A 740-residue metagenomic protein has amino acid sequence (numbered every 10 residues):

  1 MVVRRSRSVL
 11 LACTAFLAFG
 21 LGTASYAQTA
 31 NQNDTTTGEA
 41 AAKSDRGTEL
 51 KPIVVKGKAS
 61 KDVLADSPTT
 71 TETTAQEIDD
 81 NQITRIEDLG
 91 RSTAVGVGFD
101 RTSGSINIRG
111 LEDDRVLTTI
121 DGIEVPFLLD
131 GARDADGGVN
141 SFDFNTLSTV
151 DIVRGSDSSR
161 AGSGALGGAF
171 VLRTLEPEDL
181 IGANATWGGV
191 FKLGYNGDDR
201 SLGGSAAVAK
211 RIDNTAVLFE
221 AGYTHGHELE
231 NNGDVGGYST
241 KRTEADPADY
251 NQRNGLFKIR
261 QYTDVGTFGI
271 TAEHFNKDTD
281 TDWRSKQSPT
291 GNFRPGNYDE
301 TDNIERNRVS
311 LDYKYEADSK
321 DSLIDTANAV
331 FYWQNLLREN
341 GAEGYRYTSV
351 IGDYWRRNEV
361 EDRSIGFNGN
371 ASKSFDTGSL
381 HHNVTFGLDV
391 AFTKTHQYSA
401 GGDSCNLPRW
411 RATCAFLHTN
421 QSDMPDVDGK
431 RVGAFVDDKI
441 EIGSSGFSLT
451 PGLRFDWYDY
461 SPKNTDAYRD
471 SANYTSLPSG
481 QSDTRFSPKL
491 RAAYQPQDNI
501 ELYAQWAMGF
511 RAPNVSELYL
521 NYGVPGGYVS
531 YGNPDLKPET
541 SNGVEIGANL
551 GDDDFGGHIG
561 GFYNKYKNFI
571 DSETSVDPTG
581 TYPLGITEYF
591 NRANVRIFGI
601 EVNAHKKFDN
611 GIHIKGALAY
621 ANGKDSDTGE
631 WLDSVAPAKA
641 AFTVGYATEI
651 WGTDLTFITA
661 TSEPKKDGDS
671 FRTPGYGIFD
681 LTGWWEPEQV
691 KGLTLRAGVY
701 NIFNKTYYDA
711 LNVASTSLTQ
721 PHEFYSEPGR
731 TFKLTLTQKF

Functional and structural regions predicted by a protein language model:
V2-F16, P52, R260-D264, D302 (+10 more regions): Conserved C-terminal beta-signal and adjacent last beta-strands/turns of outer-membrane beta-barrel proteins
T37-L180, I546: Acidic, small-polar-rich N-terminal luminal/periplasmic segments of exported/outer-membrane proteins
T186-V190, N196-D302, S662: Periplasmic-side early beta-strands and strand-to-turn transitions of outer-membrane beta-barrels
D246-A248, T267-S322, N335-D362, P525: Flexible loop and strand-edge segments within Gram-negative outer membrane beta-barrel domains
N276-D280, R284-T290, L337, W457-A472 (+6 more regions): Surface-exposed extracellular loop regions of Gram-negative outer-membrane beta-barrel proteins, predominantly
V360-A371, Y531-K537, G543, L550-H613 (+3 more regions): Outer membrane beta-barrel strand-and-loop segments of large Gram-negative receptors, especially TonB-dependent
K373, I442-S444, L449, W457 (+4 more regions): Gram-negative outer-membrane beta-barrel transporters
H381-E501, G523: Signature of Gram-negative outer-membrane beta-barrel scaffolds
